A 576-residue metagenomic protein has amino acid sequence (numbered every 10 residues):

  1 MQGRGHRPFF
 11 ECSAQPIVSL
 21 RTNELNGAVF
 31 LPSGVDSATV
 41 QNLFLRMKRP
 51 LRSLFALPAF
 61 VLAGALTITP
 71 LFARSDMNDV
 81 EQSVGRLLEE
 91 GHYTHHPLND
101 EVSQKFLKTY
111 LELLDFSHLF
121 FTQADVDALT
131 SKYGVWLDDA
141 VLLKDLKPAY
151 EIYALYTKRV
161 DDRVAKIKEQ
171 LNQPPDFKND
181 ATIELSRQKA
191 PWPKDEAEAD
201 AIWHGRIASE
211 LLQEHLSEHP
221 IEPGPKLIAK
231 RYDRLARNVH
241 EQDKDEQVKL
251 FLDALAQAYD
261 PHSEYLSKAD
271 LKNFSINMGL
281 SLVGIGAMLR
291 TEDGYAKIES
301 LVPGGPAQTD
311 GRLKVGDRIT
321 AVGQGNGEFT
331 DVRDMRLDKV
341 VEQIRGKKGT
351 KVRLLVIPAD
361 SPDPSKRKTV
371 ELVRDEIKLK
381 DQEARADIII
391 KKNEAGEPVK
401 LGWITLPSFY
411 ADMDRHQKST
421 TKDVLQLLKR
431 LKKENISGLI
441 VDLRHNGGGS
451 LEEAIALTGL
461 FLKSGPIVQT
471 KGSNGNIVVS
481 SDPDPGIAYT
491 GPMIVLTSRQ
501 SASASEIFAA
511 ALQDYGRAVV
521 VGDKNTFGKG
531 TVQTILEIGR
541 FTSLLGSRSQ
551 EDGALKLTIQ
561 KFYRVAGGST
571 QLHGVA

Functional and structural regions predicted by a protein language model:
M47-P58: Bacterial N-terminal signal peptides that target proteins for export
A56-T67: Bacterial N-terminal signal peptides
F72-A73, E89-N99, R237-K244, D260 (+6 more regions): Cleft-lining beta-strand/loop regions that shape enzyme active-site pockets
E81-Y93, K132-L137, K230-R234, L406-Y410: Acidic/histidine-rich, surface-exposed loop or edge segments in extracytoplasmic proteins
L98-Q104, L111-L185, A236-T291, K351-R353 (+1 more regions): Extended, small/polar residue-biased N-terminal targeting/export presequences and adjacent propeptide/linker tracts
E112-L113, L142-D145, A149-Y150, A154-A165 (+5 more regions): PDZ/PDZ-like domain segments forming the peptide/carboxylate-binding groove, activating on the N-terminal beta-strands
Q170, H219-A229, R564-A576: Conserved functional hotspot residues or short segments at active or partner-binding sites across diverse domains
